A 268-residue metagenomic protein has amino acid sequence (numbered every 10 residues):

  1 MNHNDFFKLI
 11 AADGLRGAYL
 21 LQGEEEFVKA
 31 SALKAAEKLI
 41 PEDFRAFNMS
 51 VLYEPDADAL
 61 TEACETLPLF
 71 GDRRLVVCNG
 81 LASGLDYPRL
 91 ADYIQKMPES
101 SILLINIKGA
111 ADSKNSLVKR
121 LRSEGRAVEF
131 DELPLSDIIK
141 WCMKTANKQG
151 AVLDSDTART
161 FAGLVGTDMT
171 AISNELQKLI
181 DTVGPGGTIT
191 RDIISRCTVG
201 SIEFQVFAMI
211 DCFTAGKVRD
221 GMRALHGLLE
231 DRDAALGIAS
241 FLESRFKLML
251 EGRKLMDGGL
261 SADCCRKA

Functional and structural regions predicted by a protein language model:
M1-A268: Conserved beta/loop motifs at nucleotide-recognition and modification sites
